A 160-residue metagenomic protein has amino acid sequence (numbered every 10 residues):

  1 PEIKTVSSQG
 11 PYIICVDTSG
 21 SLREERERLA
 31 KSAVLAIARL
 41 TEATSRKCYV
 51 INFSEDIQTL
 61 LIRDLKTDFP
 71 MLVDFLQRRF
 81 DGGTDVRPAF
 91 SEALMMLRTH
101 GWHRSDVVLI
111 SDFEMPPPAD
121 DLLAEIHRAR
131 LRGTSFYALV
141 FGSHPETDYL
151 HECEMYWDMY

Functional and structural regions predicted by a protein language model:
P1-Q9, S135, Y156: Acidic/polar low-complexity segments with low predicted structural confidence
S8-D64, A89-F90, D106-I110, F141-S143: Von Willebrand factor
E25-L29, V86-R87, P117-L123: Active-site-adjacent loop/helix micro-motif of nuclease/hydrolase catalytic cores
L29-S32, D81-P88, L131: Charged, alpha-helix-enriched surfaces in structured cytosolic catalytic cores of large nucleotide-utilizing machines
L35, R39, S91, M95-R98 (+1 more regions): Surface-exposed alpha-helical segments enriched in charged/polar residues
L40-A43, W102, R128-T134: Arginine/glycine-rich "motif VI" loop of SF2 helicases in the C-terminal RecA-like domain
Q58-T59, D68-S105, M115-P117, A138-T147: Von Willebrand factor
F113-Y160: VWA/integrin I-like adhesion module and closely mimicked acidic/polar interface patches used
